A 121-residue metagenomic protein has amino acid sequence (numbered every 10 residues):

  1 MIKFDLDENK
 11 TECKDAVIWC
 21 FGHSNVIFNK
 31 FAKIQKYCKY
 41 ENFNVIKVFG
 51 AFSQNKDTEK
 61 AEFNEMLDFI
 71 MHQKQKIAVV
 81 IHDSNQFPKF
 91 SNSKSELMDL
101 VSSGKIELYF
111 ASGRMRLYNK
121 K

Functional and structural regions predicted by a protein language model:
M1-K121: Short, structured surface patches at the beginning of a domain
